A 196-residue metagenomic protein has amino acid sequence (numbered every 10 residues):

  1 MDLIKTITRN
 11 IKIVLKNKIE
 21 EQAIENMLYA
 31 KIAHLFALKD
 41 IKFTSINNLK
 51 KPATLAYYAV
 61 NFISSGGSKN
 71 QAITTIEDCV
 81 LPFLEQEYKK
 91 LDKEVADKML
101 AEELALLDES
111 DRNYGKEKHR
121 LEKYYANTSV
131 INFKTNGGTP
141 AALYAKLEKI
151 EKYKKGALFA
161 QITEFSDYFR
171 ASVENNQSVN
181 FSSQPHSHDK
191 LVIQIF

Functional and structural regions predicted by a protein language model:
M1-F196: Phosphate-handling catalytic cores of nucleic-acid transaction enzymes
